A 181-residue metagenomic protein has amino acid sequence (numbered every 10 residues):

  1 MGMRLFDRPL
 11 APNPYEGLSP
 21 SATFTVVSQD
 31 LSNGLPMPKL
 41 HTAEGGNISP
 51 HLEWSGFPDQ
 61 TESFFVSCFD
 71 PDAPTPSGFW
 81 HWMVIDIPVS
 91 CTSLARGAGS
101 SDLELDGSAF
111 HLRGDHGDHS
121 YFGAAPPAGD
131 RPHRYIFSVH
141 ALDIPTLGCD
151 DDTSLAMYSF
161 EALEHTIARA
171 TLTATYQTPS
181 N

Functional and structural regions predicted by a protein language model:
M1-N181: N-terminus-centered regions that define maturation/targeting leaders and the start of the first functional domain
